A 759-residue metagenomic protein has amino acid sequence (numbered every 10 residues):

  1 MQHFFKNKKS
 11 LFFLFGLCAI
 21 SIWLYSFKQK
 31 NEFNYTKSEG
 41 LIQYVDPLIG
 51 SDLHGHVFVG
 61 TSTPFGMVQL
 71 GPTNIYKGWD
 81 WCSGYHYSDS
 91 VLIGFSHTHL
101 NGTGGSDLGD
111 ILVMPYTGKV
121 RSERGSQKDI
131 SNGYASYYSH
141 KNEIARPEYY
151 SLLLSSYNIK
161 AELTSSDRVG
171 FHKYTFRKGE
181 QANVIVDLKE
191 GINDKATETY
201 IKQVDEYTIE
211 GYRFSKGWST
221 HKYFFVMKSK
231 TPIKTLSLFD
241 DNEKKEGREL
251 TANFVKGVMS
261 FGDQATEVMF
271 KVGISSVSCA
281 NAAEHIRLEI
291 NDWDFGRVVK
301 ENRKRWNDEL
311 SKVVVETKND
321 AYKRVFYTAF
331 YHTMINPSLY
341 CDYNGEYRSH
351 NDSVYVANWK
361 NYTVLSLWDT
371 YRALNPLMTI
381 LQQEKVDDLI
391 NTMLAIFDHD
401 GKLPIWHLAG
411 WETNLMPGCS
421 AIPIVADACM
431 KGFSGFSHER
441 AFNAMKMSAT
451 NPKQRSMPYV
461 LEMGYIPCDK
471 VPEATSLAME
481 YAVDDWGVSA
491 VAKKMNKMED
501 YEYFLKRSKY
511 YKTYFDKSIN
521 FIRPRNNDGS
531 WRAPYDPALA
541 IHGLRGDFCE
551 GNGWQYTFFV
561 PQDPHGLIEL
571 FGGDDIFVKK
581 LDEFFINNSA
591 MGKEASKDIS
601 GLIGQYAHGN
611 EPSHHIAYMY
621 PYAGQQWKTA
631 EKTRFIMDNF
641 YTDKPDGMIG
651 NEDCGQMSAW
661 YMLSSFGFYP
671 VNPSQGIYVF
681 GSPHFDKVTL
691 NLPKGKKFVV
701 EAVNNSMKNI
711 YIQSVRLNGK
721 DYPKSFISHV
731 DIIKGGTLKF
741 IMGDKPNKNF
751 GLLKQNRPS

Functional and structural regions predicted by a protein language model:
M1-N34: Bacterial Sec-dependent N-terminal signal peptides
E32-N375, T379-P423, C429-M479, G487 (+11 more regions): Accessory carbohydrate-recognition regions in carbohydrate-active enzymes
D484: ATP-dependent phospho-/nucleotidyl transfer catalytic cores
Y711: Extracellular attachment/recognition segments
